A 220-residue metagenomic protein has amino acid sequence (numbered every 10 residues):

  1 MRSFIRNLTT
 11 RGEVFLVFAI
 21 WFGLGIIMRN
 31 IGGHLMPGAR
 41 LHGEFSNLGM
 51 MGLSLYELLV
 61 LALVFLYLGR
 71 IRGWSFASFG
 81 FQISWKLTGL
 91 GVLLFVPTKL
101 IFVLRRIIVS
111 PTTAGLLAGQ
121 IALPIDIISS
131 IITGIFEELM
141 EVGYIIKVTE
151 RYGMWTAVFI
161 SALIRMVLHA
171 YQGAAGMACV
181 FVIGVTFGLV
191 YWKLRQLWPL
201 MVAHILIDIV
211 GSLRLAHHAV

Functional and structural regions predicted by a protein language model:
M1-F76, S212-V220: N-terminal, membrane-interfacial amphipathic/helix-forming hydrophobic leader that caps and precedes the first
T10-F18, S46-E57, K86-G91, A122-D126 (+3 more regions): Residue-level signature of transmembrane alpha-helical entry/exit and packing/kink sites in multi-pass membrane
M36-G52, R72-F136, I146: Juxtamembrane helix-loop-helix connectors linking adjacent transmembrane helices in multi-pass membrane enzymes
V103-R106, P111, G119-V220: Transmembrane helix-loop-helix hairpins at the membrane interface of multi-pass integral membrane proteins
